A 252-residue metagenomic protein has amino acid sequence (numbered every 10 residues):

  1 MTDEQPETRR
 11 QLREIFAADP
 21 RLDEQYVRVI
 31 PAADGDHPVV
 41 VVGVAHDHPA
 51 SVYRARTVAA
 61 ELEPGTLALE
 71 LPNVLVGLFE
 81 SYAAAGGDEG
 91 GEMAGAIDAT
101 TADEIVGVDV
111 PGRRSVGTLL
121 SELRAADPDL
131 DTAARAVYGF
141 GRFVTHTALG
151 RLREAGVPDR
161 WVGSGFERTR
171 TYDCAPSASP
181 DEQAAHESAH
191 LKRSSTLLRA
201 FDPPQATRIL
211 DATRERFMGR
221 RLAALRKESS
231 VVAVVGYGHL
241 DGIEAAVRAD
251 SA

Functional and structural regions predicted by a protein language model:
M1-A252: Compositional signal for N-terminal targeting/processing segments
